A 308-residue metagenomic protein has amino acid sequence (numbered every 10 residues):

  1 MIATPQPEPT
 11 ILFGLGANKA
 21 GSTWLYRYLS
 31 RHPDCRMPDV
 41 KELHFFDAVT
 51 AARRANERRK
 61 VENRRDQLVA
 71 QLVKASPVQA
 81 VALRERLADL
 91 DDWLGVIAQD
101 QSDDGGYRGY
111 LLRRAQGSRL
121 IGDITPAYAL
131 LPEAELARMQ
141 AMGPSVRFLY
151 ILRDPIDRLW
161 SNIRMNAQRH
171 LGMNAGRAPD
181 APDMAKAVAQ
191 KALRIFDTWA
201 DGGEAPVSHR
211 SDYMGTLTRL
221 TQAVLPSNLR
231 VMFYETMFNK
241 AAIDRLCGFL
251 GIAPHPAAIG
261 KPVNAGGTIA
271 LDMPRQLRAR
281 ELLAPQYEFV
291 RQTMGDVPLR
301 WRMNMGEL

Functional and structural regions predicted by a protein language model:
M1-G106, Y110-R119, I124-T125, R158-N162 (+1 more regions): PAPS-dependent sulfotransferase catalytic core
T4-P5, Q140-P144: A short acidic-Thr-Gly-centered motif at the start of a beta-strand
L15, K19, A129, P206-R210 (+1 more regions): Short, charged/polar micro-motifs that form catalytic or ligand-binding hotspots
V40-H44, A48, S145, L149-I156 (+3 more regions): The conserved 3'-phosphoadenosine-5'-phosphosulfate
A55, A80-R86, W93, A127 (+5 more regions): PAPS-dependent sulfotransferase catalytic domain
D104-L111, L136, L217-T218, Y287: Generic structural signal for well-ordered alpha-helices, preferentially at hydrophobic/aromatic core positions
L111-L112, M139-Q140, T221, R291: N-terminal cationic-hydrophobic initiation segments that often serve targeting/anchoring roles
